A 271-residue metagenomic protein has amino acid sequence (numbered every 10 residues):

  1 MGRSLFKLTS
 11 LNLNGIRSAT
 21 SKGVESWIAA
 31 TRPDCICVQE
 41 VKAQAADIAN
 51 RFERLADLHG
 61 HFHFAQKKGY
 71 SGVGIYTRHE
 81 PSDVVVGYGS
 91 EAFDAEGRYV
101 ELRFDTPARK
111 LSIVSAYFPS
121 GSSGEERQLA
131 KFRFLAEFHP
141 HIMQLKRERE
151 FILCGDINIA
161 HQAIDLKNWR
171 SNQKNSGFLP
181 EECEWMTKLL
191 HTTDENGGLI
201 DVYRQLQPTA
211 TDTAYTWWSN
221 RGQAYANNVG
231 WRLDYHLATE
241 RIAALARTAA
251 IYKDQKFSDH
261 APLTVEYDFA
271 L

Functional and structural regions predicted by a protein language model:
M1-R54, A65, Y70-S71, H161 (+1 more regions): N-terminal, active-site-proximal structural segment of metallo-dependent hydrolase catalytic domains
F6-N14, K110-S122, C154: Active-site-proximal beta-strand elements of phosphoester/diester hydrolases
L11-N12, I28-A46, I113, I142-A163 (+4 more regions): Active-site beta-strand/loop signature of hydrolases that rely on acidic residues for catalysis
K42-Q44, A49-G121: Structured beta-strand-rich core segments of catalytic domains in phosphoester-bond hydrolases
A56-H59, F134-V229, L233: Metal-dependent phosphoesterases centered on the DNase I-like endonuclease/exonuclease/phosphatase
K68-V84, R221-A244: Conserved beta strand-loop-helix elements of the APE1-like EEP
R78, L102-P107, N228, T239-E240 (+1 more regions): Active-site beta-strand termini and strand-to-loop segments that position acidic
G89-S90, F118-L135, R170-S176: Surface-exposed cleft-lining segments at the edges of enzyme active sites
